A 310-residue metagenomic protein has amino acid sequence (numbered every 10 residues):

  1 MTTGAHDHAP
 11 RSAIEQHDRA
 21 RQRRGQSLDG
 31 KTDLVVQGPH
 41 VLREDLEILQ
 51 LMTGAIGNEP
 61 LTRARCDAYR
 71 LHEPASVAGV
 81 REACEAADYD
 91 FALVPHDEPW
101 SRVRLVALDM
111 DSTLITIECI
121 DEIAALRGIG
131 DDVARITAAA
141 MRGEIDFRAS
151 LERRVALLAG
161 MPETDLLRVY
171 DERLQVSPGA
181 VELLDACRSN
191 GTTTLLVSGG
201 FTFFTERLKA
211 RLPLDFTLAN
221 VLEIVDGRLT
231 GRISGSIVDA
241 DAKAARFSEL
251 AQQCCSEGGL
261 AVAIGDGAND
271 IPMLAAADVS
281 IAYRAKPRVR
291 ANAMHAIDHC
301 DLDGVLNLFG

Functional and structural regions predicted by a protein language model:
T2, R11, R19-R23, D165-G310: C-terminal cap/substrate-recognition subdomain and adjoining C-terminal extension of metal-dependent phosphatase-like
G4, P10-E15, R19-L108: Non-catalytic pre-domain segments flanking phosphatase-related domains
G57-H72, L93-S101, T113-L222, D241 (+1 more regions): Alpha-helical substrate-recognition element adjacent to the catalytic core
V80-E82, A86-Y89, L93-H96, I120-D121 (+9 more regions): Mixed-charge, polar/low-complexity N-terminal
R104-C119, N269, L274: Asp-based phosphoryl-transfer active-site loop
R104-V106, A138, A261: Residue-level marker of motif borders
